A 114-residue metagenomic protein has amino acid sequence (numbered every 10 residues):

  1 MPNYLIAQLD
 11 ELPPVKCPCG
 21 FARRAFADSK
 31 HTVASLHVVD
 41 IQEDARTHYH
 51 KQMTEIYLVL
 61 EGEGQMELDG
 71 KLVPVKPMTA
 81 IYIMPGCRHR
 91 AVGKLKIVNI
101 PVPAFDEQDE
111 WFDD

Functional and structural regions predicted by a protein language model:
M1-A34, D114: A short, N-terminal "cap"/entry segment at the start of jelly-roll beta-barrel domains of the cupin/DSBH fold
R23, M66-L68, I97-N99: Short hydrophobic/aromatic-rich beta-strand segments that constitute the beta-sheet cores of beta-sandwich/beta-barrel
S35-K51: Conserved short histidine dyad/triad with adjacent acidic residue
H37, L60-E61, K76-P77, G93: A cytosolic small-molecule/anion-sensing beta-strand core signal
H50-Q52, G93-K94: Short glycine/proline-enriched turns and hinge-like loops at secondary-structure junctions
Q52-G64, D69: Glycine- and acidic-residue-biased ligand/ion/polar-headgroup-sensing regions
G70-G86: Short acidic-glycine-tyrosine-enriched beta hairpin
P85-E110: Ligand-binding loop in jelly-roll beta-barrel domains
